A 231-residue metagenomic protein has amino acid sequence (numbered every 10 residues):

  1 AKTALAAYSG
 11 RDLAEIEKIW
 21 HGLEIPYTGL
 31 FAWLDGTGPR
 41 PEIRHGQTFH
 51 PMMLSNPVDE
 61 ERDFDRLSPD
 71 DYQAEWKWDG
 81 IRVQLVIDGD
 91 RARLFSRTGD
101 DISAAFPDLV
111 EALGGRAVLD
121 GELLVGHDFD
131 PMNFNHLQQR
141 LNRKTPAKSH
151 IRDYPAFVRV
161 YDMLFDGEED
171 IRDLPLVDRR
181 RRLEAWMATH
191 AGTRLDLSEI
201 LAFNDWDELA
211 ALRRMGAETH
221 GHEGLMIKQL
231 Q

Functional and structural regions predicted by a protein language model:
A1-N135, Q139-D205: N-terminal nucleic-acid-engaging modules of covalent nucleotidyltransferase systems
M187-Q231: Metal-assisted phosphate- and nucleotidyl-transfer catalytic regions
